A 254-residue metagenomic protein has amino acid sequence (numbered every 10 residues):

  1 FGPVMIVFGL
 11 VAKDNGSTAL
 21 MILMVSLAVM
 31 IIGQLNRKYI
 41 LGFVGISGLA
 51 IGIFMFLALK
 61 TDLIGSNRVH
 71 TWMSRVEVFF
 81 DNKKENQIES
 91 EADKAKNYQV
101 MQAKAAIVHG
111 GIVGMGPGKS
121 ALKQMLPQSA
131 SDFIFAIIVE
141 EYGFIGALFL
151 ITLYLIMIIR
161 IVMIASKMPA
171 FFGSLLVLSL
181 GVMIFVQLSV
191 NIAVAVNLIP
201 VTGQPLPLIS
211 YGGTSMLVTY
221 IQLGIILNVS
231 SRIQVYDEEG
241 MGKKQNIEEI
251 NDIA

Functional and structural regions predicted by a protein language model:
F1-A92, A136-V194, I221, I225 (+1 more regions): Hydrophobic alpha-helical transmembrane segments of multi-pass inner membrane proteins, especially in bacterial systems
A12, G111, E140, P200 (+1 more regions): Short conserved micro-motifs on helix faces and helix-strand junctions that flank and scaffold key functional residues
N15-M21, M115-G118, S129-S131, I199-T202 (+2 more regions): Transmembrane helix boundary and interhelical junction motifs in multipass membrane proteins
I22, G118-L122, L153, V196-P205 (+1 more regions): Re-entrant/interfacial helical elements at transmembrane boundaries that shape and gate the permeation pathway
A92-K96, K123: Replace "in large, NTP-powered and nucleic-acid-processing enzymes" with "in large, NTP-powered factors and other
Q99-Q102, Q187, Q204: Glutamine-centric residue-chemistry signal
M101-I145, A165: Long extracytoplasmic/lumenal interhelical loops at the membrane interface of multi-pass membrane proteins
I199-V235, E239: Transmembrane alpha-helices of multi-pass inner-membrane enzymes
